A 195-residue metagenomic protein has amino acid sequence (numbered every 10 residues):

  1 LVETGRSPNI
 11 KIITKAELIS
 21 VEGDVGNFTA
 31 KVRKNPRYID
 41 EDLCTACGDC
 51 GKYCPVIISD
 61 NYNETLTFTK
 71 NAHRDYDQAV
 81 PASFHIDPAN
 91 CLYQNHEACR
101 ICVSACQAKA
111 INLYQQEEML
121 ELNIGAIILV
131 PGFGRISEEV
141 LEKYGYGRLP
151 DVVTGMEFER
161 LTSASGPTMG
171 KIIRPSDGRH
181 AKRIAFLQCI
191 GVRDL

Functional and structural regions predicted by a protein language model:
L1, I13-L43, P55-L129, F133-V153: Non-heme iron-sulfur electron-transfer modules
E3-K11: A structural motif corresponding to the C-terminal end of an alpha-helix and its immediate exit/capping segment
G5-R6, E121-N123, S176-A181: Flexible, charged surface loops at secondary-structure boundaries
T45, G170-L195: Rossmann-like NAD(P)H-binding beta-loop-alpha module
G134-R135, F158-E159, V192: Active-site/binding-pocket entry motifs
P150-S163: Central beta-strand plus flanking loop segment that forms part of the substrate or channel wall within the catalytic
